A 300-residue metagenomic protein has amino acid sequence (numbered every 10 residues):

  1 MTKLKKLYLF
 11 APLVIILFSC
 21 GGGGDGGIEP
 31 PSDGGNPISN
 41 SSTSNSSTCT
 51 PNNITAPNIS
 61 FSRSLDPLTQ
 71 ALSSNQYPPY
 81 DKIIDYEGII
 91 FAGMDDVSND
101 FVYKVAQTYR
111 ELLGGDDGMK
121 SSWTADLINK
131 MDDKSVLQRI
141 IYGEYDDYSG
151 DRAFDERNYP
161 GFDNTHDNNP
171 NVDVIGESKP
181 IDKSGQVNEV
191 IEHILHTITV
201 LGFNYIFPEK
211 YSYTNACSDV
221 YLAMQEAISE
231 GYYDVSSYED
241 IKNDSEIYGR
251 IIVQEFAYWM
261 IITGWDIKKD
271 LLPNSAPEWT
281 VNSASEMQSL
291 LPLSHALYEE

Functional and structural regions predicted by a protein language model:
M1-L9: Bacterial N-terminal signal peptides that target proteins for export
A11, I15-N52: Bacterial Sec-dependent N-terminal signal peptides
S47-I83, M119, A227: A domain-level signal for the mature, folded cores of soluble proteins
L68, Q76-P79, Y86-E230: Acidic/His-rich structured neighborhood in mature extracellular/periplasmic domains
G93-V97, K179-Q186, K242-Q254, E278-S289: Conserved aromatic-histidine-acidic binding/catalytic patches
E209-K268: Domain-level detector of nuclease and nuclease-like folds in predominantly extracellular/periplasmic contexts
A257-E300: Pan-zinc metallopeptidase signature
